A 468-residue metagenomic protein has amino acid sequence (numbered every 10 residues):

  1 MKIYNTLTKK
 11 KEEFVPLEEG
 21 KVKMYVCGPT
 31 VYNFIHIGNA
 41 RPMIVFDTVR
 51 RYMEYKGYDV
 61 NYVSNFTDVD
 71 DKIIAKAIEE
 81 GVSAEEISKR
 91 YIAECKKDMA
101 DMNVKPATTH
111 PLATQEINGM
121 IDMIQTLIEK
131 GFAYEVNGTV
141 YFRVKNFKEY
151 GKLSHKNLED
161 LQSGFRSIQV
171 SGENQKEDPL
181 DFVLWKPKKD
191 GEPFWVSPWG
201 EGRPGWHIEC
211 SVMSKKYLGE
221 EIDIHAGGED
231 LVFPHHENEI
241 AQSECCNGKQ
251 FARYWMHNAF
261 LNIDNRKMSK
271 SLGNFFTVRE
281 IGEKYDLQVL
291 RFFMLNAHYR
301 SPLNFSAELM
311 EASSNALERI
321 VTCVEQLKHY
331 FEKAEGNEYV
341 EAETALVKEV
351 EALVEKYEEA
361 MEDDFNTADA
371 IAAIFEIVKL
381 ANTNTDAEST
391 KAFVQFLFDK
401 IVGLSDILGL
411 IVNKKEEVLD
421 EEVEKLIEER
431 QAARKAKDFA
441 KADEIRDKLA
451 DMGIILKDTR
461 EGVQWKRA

Functional and structural regions predicted by a protein language model:
M1-Y32, D47, N118-K328: Alpha-helical recognition segments enriched in aromatics with Gly/Pro capping that present substrate-recognition
T8-E13, L17-K105, E461-W465: N-terminal, positively charged nucleic-acid-binding surface of large information/translation enzymes
R41, Q115, G205-E209, F365 (+1 more regions): Aromatic- and histidine-enriched alpha-helix N-cap/loop-to-helix transition segments that scaffold the rims
Y58, F132, I454: Short phosphate-binding/catalytic loops that engage adenosine nucleotides
F66-D70, I92-C95, K105-M120, N137-F147: Short, glycine/charge-rich beta-strand/loop segments that flank catalytic centers and engage negatively charged groups
K267, N274-A468: Structural preference for alpha-helix termini/caps and helix-kink/transition segments
